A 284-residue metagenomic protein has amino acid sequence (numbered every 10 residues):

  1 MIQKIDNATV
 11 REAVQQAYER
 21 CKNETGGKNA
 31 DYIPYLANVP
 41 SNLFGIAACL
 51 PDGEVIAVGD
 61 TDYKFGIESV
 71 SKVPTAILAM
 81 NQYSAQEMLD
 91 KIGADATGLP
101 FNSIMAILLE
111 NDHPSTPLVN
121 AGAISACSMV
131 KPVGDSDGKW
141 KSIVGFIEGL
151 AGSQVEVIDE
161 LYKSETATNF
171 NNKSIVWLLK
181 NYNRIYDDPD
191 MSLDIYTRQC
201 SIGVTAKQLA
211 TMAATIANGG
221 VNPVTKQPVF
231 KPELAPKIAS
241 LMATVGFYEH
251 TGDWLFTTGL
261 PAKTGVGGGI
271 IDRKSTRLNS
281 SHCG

Functional and structural regions predicted by a protein language model:
I2-G26, A79-Q199: Active-site-adjacent helix/loop patches that line small-molecule binding or acyl-intermediate pockets
K22-V58, I271-D272: A short, well-structured edge-of-sheet supersecondary motif
L36-V39, S115-T116, A167, G259-K263: Short Gly/Pro-enriched turn/cap motifs at secondary-structure boundaries
D52-G53, G66-L89, M212, S280: Active-site SXXK
L89-T97, R198, T225-T244, D253-W254: Beta-strand segments within the central parallel beta-sheet cores of soluble alpha/beta enzyme folds
T166-N169, W177-K237: Penicillin-binding protein/beta-lactamase superfamily catalytic region
A243-S275: Short, Gly/Ser/Thr-enriched beta-strand-loop segments that form substrate-interacting elements of hydrolase/peptidase
L278-G284: Single conserved hydrophobic/aromatic residue that forms the stacking wall/gate of nucleotide- or nucleobase-binding
